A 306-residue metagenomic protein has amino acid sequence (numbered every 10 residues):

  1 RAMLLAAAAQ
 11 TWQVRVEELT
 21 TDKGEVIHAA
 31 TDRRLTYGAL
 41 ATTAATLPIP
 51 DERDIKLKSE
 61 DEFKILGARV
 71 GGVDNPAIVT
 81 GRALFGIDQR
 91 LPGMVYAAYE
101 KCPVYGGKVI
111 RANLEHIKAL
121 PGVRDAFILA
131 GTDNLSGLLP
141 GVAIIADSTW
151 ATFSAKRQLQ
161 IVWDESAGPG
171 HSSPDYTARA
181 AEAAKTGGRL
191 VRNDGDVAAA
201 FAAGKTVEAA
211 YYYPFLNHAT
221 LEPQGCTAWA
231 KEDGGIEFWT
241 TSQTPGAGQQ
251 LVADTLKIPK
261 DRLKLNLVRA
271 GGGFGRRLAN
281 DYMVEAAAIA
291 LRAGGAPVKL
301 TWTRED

Functional and structural regions predicted by a protein language model:
R1-D306: Structural alpha/beta core scaffold segments of enzyme domains
